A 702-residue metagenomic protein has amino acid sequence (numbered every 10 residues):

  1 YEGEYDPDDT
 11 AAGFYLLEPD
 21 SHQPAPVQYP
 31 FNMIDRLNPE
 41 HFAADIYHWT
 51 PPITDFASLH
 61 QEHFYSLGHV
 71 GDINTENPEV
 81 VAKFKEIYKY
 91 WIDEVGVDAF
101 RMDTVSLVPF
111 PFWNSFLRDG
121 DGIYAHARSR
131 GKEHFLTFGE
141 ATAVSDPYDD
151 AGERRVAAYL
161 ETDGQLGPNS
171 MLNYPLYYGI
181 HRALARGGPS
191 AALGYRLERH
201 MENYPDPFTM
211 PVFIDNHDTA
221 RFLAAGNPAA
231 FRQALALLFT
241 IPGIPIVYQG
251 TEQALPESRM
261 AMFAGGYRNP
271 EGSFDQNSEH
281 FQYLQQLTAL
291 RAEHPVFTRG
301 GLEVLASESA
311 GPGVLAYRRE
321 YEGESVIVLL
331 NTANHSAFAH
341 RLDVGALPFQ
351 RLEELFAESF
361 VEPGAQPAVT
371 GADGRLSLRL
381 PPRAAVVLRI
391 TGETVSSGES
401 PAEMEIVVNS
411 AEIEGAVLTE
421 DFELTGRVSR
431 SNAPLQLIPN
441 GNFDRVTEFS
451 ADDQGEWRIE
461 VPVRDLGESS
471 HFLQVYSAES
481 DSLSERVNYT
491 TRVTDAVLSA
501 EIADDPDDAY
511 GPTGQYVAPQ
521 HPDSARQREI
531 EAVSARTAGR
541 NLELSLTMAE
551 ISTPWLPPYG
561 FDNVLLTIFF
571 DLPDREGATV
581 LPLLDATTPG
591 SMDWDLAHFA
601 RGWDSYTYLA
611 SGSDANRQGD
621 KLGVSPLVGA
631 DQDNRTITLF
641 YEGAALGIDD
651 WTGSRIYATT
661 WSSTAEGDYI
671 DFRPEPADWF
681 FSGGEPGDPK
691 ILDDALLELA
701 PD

Functional and structural regions predicted by a protein language model:
Y1-G13, S21-Q23, E86-D206, M210 (+6 more regions): Active-site-proximal helices and loops of the catalytic beta/alpha 8
S325-T332, R540-E550, I637-G643: Short, well-ordered beta-strand segments enriched in hydrophobic/aromatic residues
A368-E403: C-terminal beta-strand-rich structural cap/linker in extracellular carbohydrate-active enzymes
E393-D421, R492-I530: Short, compositionally biased P/S/T/A/G/V-rich stretches that sit at domain boundaries
F422-V428, L546: Aromatic/hydrophobic beta-strand junction motif of beta-rich domains
V463-S469: Surface-exposed, short loops/turns at beta-strand junctions within beta-sandwich domains
R486-D505, D571-S591, A645-D702: Acidic/polar low-complexity flexible segments
P506, G511-D604, T664-Y669: Surface-exposed, glycine/proline- and aromatic-rich loop segments on solvent-exposed faces across compartments
